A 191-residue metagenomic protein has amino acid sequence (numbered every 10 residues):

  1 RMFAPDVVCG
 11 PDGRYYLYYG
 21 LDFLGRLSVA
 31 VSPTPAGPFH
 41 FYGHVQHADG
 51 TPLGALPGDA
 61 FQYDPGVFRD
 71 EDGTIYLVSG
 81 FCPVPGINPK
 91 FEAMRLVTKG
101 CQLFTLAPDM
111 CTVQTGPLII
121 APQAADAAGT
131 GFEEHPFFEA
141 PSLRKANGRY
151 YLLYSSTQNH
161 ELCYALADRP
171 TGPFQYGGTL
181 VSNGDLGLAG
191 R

Functional and structural regions predicted by a protein language model:
R1-R191: Carbohydrate-active catalytic/glycan-binding domains of CAZyme proteins, especially the secreted or lumenal ectodomains
